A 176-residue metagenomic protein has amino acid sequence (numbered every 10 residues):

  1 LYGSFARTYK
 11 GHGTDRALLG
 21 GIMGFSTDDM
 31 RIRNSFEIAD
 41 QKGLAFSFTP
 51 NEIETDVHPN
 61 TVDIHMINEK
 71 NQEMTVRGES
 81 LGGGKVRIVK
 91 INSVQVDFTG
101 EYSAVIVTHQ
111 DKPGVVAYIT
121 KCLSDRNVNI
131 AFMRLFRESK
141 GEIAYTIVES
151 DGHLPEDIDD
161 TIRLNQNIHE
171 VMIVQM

Functional and structural regions predicted by a protein language model:
L1, M66-N71: Short acidic, glycine-rich loop/turn motifs
L1-G3, V57: A glycine-rich phosphate-binding loop feature that marks nucleotide/adenosyl-phosphate handling sites
G3-G13: N-terminal glycine-rich anion-binding loops that anchor highly charged ligand groups
K10, I22-F25, M30-N34, F46-P50 (+2 more regions): A conserved regulatory-domain signal marking ACT and ACT-like small-molecule sensing domains and adjacent regulatory
A17, S35: N-terminal loops that bind phosphate or other acidic moieties and the adjacent beta-alpha structural core
I53-T55, P59-H65: A glycine-rich beta-turn/hairpin centered on an aromatic-Pro dipeptide
V62-N68, R77-G82: Short beta-strand elements
